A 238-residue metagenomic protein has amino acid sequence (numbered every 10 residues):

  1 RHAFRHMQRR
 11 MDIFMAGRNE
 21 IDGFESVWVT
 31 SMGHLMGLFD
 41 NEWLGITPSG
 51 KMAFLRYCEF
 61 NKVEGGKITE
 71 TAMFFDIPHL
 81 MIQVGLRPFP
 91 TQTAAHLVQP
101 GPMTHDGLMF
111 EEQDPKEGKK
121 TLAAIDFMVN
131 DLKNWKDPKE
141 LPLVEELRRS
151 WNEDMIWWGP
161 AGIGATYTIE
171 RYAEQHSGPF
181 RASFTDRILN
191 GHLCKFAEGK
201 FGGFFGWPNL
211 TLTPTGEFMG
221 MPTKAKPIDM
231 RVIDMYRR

Functional and structural regions predicted by a protein language model:
R1-R238: C-terminal and inter-domain tail/linker signature
